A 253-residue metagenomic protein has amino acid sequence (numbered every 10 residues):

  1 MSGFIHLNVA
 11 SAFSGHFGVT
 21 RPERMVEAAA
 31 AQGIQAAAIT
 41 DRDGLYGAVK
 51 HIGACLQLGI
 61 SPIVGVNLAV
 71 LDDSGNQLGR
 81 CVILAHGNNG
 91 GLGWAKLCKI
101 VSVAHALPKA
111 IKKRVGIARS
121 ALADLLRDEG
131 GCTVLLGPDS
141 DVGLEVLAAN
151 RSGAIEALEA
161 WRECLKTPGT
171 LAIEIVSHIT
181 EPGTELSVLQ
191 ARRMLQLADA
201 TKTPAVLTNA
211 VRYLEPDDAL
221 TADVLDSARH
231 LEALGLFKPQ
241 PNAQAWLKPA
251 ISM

Functional and structural regions predicted by a protein language model:
M1-M253: Phosphodiester-processing cores and adjacent nucleic acid-binding clamps
